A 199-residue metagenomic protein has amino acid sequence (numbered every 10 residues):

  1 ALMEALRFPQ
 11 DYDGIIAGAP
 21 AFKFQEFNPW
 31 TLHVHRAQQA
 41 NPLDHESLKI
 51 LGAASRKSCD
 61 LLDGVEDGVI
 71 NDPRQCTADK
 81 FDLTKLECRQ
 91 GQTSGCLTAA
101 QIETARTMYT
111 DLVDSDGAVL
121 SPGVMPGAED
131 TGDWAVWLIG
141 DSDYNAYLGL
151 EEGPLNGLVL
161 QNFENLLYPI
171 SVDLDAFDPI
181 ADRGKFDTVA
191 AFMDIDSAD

Functional and structural regions predicted by a protein language model:
A1-D199: C-terminal His-loop and adjacent cap/lid subdomain of alpha/beta-hydrolase
